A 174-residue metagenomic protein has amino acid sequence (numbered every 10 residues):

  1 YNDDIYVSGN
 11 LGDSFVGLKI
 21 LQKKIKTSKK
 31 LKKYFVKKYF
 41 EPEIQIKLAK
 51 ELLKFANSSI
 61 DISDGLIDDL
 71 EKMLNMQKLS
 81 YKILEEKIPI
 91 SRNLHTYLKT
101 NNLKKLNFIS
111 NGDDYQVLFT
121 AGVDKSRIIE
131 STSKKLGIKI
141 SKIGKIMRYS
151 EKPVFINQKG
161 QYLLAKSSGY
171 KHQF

Functional and structural regions predicted by a protein language model:
Y1-F174: Helix-biased detector of long, well-ordered alpha-helical tracts
